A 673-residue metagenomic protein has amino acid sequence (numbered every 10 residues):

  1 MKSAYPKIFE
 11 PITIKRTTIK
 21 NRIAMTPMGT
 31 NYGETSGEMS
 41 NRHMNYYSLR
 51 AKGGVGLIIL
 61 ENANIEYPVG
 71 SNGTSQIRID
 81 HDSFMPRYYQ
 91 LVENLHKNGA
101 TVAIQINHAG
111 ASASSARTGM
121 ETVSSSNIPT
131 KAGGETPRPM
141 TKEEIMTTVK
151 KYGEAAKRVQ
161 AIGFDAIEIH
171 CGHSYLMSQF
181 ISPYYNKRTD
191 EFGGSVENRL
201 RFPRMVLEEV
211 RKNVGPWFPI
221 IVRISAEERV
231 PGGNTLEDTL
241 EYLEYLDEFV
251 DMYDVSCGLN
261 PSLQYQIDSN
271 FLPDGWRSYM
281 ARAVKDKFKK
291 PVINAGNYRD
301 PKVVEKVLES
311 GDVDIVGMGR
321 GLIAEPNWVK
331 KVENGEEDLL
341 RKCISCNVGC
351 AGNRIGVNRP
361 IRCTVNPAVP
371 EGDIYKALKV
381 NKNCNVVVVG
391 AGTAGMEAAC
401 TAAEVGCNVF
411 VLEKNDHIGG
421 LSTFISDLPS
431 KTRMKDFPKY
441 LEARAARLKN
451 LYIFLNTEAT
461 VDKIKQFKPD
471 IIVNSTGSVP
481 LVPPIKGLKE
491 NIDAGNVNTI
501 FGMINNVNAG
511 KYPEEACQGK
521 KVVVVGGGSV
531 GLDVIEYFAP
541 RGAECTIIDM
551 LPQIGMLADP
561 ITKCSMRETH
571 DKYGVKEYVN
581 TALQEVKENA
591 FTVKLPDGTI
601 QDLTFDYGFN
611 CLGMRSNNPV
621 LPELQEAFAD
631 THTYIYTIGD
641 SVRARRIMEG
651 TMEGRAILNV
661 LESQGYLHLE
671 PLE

Functional and structural regions predicted by a protein language model:
M1-V389, T393, E397-E404, N408-V409 (+3 more regions): Flavin-dependent oxidoreductase catalytic cores
G37, S71-N72, E305-K306, V329-K330 (+7 more regions): Short amphipathic alpha-helical segments
Y253, V388-Y452, L481, G527-I561 (+2 more regions): Beta1-alpha1 glycine-rich phosphate/pyrophosphate-binding loop at the start of Rossmann-like nucleotide-binding domains
P291, R362, N408, N450-Y452 (+4 more regions): Conserved beta-strand segments of alpha/beta enzyme cores
V303, T460-K463, R646: Short acidic active-site motifs
N366-K379, I453, L481-R541, T631-R646: Glycine-rich dinucleotide-binding loop and its adjacent helix/turn
K435-L481, G495-K520, P540-E626: A Rossmann-like FAD-binding core segment of flavoenzymes
V534, A558, F628, I638-E673: A conserved FAD-binding loop/helix module that cradles the flavin
